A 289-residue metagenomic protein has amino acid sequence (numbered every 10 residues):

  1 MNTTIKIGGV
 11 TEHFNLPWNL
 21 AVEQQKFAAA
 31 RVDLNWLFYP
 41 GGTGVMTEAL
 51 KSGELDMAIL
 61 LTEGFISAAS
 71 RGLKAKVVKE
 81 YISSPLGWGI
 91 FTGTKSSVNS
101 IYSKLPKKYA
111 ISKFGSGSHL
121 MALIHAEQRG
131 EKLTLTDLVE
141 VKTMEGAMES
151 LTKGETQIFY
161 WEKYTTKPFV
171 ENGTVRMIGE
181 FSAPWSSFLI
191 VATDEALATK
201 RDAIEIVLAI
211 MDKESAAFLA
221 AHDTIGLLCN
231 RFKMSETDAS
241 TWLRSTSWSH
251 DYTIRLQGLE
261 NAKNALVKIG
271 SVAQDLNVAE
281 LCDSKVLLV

Functional and structural regions predicted by a protein language model:
M1-N2, V289: Basic/polar N-terminal segments that are highly enriched at the extreme N-terminus, encompassing both cleavable
N2-E131, L138-V141, Q157-K163, T174-S182: Short, glycine-/small- and polar/acidic-enriched structural segments that line small-molecule recognition paths
E23, A122, T166, I225 (+1 more regions): Generic structural marker for isolated residues within well-ordered, non-membrane alpha-helices of soluble domains
P106, E171, D283: Phosphate-coordinating loops and pocket residues in cytosolic domains that bind phosphorylated ligands
E145-C229: Pocket-lining segment of extracytoplasmic ligand-binding domains
T199-A273: Secondary-structure end/capping motifs
V267-V289: Conserved C-terminal helix/tail region of periplasmic/extracytoplasmic solute-binding proteins
